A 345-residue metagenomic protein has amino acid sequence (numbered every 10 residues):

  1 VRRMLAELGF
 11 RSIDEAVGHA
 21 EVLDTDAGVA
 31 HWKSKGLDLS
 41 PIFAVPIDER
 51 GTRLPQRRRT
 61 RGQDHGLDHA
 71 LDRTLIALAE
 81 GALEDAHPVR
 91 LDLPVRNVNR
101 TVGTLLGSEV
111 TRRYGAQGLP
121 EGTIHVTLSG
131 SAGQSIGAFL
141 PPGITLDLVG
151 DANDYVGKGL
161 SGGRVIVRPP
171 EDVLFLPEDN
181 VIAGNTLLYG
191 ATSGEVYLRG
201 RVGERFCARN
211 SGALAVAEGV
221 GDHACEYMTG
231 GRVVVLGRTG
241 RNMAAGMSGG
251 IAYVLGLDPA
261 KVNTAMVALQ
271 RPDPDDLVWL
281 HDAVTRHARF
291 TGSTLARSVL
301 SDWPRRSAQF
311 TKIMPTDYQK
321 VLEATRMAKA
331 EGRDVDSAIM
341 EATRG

Functional and structural regions predicted by a protein language model:
R2-R11, V17-A20, P41-G345: Long, distal/terminal scaffolding or interaction modules with repetitive or compositionally biased sequence
D24-A27: Polar, glycine-rich mid-to-C-terminal structural blocks that act as macromolecule-binding/assembly scaffolds
G36-L39: Juxtamembrane/interface motifs at transmembrane-helix termini
